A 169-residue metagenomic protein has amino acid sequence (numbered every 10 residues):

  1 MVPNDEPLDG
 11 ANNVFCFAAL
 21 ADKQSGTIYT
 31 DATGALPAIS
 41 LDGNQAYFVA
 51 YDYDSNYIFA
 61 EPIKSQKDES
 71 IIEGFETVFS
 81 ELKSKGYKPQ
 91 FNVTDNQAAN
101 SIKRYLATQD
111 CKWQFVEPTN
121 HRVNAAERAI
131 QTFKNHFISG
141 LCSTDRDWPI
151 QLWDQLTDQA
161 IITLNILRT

Functional and structural regions predicted by a protein language model:
M1-N135: Retroviral integrase
H121-T169: Charged alpha-helix within mobile-element recombinases
